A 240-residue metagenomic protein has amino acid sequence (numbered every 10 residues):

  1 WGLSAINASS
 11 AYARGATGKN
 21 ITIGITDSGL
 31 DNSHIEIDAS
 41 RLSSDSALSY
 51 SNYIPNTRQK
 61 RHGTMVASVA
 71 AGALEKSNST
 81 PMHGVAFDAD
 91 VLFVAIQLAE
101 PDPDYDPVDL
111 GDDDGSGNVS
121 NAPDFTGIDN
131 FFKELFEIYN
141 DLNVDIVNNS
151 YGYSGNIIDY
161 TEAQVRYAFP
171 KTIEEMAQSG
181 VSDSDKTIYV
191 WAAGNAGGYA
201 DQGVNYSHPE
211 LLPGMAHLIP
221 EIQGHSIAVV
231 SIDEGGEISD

Functional and structural regions predicted by a protein language model:
W1-S9: Short coil-to-helix leader/linker segments, especially the first N-terminal amphipathic alpha-helix with its helix
L3, P123-F131, Q164-F169: Soluble or luminal CAZymes and related metallo-dependent hydrolases
S4-A5, S79, K133: Short, solvent-exposed secondary-structure capping/transition elements
S9, I23, T64-S68, K133 (+4 more regions): Solvent-exposed, polar/charged alpha-helical surfaces in well-ordered, non-transmembrane soluble domains, broadly
S9-S46, Y53-G127, N140-D145, N156 (+3 more regions): Subtilisin-like serine protease catalytic core
D38, S43-S44, S51, P213-A216 (+1 more regions): Residue-level detector of conserved, well-ordered beta-strand and adjacent loop positions that form binding/recognition
M82, G152-D240: Substrate-binding/specificity loop regions of serine endopeptidase catalytic domains, predominantly subtilases
